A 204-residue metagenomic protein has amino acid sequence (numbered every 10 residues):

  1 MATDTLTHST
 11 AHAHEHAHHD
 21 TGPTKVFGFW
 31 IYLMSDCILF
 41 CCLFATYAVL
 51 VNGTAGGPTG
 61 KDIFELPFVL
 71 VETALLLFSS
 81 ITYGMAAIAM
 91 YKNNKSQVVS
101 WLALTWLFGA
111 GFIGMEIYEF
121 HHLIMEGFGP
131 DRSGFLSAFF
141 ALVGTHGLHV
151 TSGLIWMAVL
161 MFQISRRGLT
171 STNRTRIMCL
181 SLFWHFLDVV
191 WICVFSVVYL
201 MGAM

Functional and structural regions predicted by a protein language model:
M1-M204: ...captures the hydrophobic TM-helix bundle architecture rather than a specific catalytic motif, and can also fire on
